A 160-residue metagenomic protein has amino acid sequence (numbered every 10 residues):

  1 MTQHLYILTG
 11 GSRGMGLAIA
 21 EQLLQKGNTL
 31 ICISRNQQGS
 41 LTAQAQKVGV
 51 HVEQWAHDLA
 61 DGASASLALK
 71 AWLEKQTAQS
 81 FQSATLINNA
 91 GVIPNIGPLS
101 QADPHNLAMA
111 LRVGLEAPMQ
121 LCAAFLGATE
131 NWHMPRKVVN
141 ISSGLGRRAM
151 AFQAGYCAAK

Functional and structural regions predicted by a protein language model:
T9, F81-G91, G114, N140: Rossmann-fold scaffold of SDR-type NAD(P)-dependent oxidoreductases
S12-R13: Conserved glycine-rich cofactor-binding loop
K26-L41: Conserved glycine-rich Rossmann-like NAD(P)H-binding loop of the short-chain dehydrogenase/reductase
K47-A63: Rossmann-fold cofactor-recognition segment
Q82, I93-A108, F152-G155: Conserved mid-core segment of classical short-chain dehydrogenase/reductases
D103-M119, V139: Catalytic Tyr-X3-Lys loop
C122, A159: Active-site helix of classical SDR
S143: Residue(s) in the substrate-gating loop at a strand-loop-helix junction that position the organic substrate next
